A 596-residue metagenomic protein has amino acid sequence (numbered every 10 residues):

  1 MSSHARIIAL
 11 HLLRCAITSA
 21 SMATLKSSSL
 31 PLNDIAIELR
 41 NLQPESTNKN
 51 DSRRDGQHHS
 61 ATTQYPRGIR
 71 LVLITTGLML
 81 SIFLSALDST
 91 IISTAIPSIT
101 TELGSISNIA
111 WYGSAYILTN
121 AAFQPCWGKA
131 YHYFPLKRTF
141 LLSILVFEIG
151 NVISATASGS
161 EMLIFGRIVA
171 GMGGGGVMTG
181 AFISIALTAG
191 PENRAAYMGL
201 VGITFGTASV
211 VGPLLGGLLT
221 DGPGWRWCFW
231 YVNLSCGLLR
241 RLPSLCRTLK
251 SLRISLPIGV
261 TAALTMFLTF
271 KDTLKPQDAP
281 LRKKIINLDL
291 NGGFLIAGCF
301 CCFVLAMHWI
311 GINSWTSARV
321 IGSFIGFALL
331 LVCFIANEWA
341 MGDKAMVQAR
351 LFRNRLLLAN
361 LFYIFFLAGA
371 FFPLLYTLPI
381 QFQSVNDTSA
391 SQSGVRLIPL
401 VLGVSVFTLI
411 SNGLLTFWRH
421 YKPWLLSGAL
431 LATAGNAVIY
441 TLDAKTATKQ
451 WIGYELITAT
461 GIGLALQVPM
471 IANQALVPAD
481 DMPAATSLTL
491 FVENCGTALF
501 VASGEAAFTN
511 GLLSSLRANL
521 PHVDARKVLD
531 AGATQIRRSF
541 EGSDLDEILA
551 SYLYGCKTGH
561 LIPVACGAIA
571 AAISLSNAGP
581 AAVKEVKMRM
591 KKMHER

Functional and structural regions predicted by a protein language model:
S2-R67, P580-R596: Intrinsically disordered, low-complexity terminal tails of fungal membrane proteins
N33, I37-L239, P243, T248-F267: Transmembrane-helix bundle of Major Facilitator Superfamily
T75-L80, L84-S98, G104-Y116, N291 (+3 more regions): Transmembrane core module of solute transporters
F83, L118, V152-I153, I168 (+9 more regions): Hydrophobic residues within the alpha-helical transmembrane core of Major Facilitator Superfamily
I99-T100, A130-Y131, L163, L215-P223 (+5 more regions): Interfacial helix-cap and linker-helix signal at transmembrane-aqueous boundaries of multi-pass secondary transporters
W127, P135-I144, E161-M162, G180 (+3 more regions): C-terminal module of multi-pass small-molecule transporters
D221-N233, T248-S255, W309-R319, N510-V564: A membrane-interface helix-boundary motif in multi-pass transporters
P223-F362: Hydrophobic transmembrane-helix bundles of small-molecule transporters
